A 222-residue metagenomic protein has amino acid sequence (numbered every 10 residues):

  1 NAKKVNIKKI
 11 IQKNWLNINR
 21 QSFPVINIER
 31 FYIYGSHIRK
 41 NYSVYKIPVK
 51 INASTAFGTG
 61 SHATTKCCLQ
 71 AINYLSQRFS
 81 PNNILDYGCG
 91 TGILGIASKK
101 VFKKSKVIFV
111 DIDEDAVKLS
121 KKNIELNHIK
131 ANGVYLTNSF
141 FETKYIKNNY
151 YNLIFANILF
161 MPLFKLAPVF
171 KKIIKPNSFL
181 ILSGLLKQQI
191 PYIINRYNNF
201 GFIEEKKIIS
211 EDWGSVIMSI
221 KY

Functional and structural regions predicted by a protein language model:
N1-S43: N-terminal auxiliary segments of SAM/dcSAM-dependent transferases
I7, I33, I51, Y135-L136: Generic preference for hydrophobic
Y32, K50-N52, L159, I181: Conserved beta-strand segments that form the floor/walls of ligand-binding pockets within enzyme and binding domains
S43, I47-A53: A short, charged helix-loop
T55, T59-E142: Conserved SAM/SAH cofactor-binding pocket of Class I
I112-Y222: S-adenosylmethionine
